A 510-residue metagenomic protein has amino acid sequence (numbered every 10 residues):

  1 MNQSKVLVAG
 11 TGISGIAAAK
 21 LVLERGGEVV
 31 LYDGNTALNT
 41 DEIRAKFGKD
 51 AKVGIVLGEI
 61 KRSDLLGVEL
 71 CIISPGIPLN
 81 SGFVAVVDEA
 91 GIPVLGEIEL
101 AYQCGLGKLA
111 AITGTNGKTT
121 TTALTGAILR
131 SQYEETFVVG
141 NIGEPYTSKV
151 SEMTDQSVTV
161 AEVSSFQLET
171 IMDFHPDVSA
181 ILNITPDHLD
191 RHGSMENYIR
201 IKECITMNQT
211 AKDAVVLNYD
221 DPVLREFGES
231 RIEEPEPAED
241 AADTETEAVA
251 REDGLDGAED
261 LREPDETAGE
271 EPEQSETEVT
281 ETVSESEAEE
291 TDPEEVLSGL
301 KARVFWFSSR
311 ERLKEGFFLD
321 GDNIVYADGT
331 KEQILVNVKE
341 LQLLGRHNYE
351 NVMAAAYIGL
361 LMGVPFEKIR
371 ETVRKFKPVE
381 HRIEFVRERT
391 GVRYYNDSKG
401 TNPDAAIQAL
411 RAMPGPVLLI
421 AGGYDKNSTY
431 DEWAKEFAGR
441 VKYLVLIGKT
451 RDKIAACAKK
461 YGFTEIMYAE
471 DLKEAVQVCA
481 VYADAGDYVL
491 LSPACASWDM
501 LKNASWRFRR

Functional and structural regions predicted by a protein language model:
M1-A111, T125, R374, R382-E384 (+1 more regions): Short, basic phosphate-binding NTP loop
N2-K5, A17-R25, L335-V441: Nucleotide phosphate-binding/pyrophosphate-handling subdomain across enzymes that bind or process nucleotide phosphates
S4-K5, K20-E24, R62-L66, P75-Y219 (+2 more regions): Phosphate-binding loop of NTP-binding sites
G12, N35, I142, D221 (+1 more regions): Residues in the short beta-alpha loop(s) of Rossmann-like NAD(P)-binding domains
V22, C71, I112, N141 (+11 more regions): Residue-level signal for inorganic ion chemistry
V30-N35, V216-N218, I420-A421, K442-K449: Short internal beta-strands
D33, G58-E59, L95-E99, E236-D240 (+4 more regions): Beta-strand->loop->alpha-helix junctions that form or flank phosphate-binding loops in nucleotide-handling enzymes
R44, D431-D487: C-terminal helical cap/extension that packs against the catalytic core of soluble nucleotide-cofactor enzymes
